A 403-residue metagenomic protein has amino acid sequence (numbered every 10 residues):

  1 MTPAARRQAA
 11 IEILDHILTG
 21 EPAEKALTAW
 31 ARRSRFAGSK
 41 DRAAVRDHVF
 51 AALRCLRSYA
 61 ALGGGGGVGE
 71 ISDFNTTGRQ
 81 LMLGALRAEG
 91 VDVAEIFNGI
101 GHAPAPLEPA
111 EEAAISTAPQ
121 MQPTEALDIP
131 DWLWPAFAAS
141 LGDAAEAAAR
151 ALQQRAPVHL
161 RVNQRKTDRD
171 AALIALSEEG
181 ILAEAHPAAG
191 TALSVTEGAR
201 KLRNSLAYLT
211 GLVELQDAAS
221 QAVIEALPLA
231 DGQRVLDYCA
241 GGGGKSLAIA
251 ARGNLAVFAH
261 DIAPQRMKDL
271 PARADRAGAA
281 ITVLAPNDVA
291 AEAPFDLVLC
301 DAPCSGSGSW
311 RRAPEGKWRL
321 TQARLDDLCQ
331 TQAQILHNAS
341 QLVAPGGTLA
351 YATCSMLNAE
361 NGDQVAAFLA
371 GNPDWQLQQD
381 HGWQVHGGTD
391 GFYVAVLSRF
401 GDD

Functional and structural regions predicted by a protein language model:
M1-D403: S-adenosylmethionine
